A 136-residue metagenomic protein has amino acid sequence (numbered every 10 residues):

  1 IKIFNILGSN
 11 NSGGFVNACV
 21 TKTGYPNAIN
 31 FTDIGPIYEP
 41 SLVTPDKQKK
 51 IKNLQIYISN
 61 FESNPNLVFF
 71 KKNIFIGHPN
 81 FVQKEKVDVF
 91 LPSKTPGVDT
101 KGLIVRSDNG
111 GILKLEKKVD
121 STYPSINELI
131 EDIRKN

Functional and structural regions predicted by a protein language model:
I1-N136: Non-catalytic alpha/beta scaffold blocks inside enzyme catalytic domains
